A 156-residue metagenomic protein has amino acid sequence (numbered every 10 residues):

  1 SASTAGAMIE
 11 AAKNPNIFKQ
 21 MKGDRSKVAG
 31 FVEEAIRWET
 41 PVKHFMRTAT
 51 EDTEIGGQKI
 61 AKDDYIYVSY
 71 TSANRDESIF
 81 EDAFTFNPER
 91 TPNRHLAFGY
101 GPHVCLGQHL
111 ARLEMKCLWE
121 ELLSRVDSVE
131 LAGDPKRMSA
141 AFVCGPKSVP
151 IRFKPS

Functional and structural regions predicted by a protein language model:
S1-S156: Cytochrome P450
